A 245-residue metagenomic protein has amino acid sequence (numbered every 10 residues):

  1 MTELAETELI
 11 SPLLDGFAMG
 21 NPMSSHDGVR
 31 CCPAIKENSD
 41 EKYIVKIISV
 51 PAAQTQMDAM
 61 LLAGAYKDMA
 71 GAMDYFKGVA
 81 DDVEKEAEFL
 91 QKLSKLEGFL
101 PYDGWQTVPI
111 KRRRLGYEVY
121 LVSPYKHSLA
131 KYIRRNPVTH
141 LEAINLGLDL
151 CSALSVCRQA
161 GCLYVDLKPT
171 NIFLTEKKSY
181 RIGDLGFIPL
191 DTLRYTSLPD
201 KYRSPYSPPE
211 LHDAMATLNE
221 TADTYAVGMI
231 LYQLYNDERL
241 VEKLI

Functional and structural regions predicted by a protein language model:
E37-E86: ATP-binding glycine-rich loop module of kinase domains
P101-G116: Short beta-strand micro-motifs within the conserved protein kinase catalytic domain, predominantly in the N-lobe
R113-S128: Conserved short submotifs of the Hanks-type protein kinase catalytic core that shape the nucleotide-binding pocket
L146-G147: Activation segment signature within eukaryotic-like protein kinase domains
R158-L174: Catalytic-loop of the protein kinase fold
S197-L211: Conserved activation segment of eukaryotic-like protein kinases, specifically the C-terminal portion of the activation
E210-E220: Conserved end of the kinase activation segment
